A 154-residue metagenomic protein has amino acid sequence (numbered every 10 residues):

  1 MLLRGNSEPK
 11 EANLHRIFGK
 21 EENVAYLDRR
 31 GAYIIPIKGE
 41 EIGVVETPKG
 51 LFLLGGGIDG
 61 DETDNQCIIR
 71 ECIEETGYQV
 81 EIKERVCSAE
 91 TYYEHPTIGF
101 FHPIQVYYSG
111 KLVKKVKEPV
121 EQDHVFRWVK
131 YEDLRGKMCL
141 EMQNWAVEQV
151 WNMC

Functional and structural regions predicted by a protein language model:
M1-Y33: Acidic, metal-coordinating catalytic segment for phosphate/diphosphate chemistry, firing primarily on the Nudix
A32-I34, Q105-V106: Small-molecule pocket liners
K38: A cytosolic small-molecule/anion-sensing beta-strand core signal
T47-K49: C-terminal lobe/hinge of AMP-binding adenylation domains
F52-G56: A short gly/proline-enriched turn/hairpin at secondary-structure junctions
I58-E81, V86-W145: Unchanged
Q149-C154: C-terminal alpha-helix
